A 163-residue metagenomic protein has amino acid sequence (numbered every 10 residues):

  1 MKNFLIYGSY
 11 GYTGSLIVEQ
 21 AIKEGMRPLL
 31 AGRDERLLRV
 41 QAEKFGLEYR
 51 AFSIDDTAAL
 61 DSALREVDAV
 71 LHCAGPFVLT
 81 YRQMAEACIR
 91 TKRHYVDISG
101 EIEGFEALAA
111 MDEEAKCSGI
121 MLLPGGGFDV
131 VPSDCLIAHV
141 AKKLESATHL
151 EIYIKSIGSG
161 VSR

Functional and structural regions predicted by a protein language model:
N3, R27-L29, E48, H149: Residues at the starts of beta-strands that form the adenosine-phosphate
F4-E24: N-terminal Rossmann NAD(P)H-binding glycine-rich loop of SDR-like oxidoreductase domains
E24, F45, R90-T91, S118 (+1 more regions): Helix C-cap/helix->beta junction micro-motif
M26-L37: Conserved glycine-rich Rossmann-like NAD(P)H-binding loop of the short-chain dehydrogenase/reductase
L30, H72, V96-D97, L122-P124: Hydrophobic residues in well-ordered beta-strands that form the structural core
R36-A107: NAD(P)H-binding glycine-rich loop region in Rossmannoid oxidoreductase-like domains and their noncatalytic homologs
S99-M121: Rossmann-fold NAD(P)-binding glycine/threonine-rich loop
G127-D129, C135-R163: Conserved anion/nucleotide-ligand pocket segment
